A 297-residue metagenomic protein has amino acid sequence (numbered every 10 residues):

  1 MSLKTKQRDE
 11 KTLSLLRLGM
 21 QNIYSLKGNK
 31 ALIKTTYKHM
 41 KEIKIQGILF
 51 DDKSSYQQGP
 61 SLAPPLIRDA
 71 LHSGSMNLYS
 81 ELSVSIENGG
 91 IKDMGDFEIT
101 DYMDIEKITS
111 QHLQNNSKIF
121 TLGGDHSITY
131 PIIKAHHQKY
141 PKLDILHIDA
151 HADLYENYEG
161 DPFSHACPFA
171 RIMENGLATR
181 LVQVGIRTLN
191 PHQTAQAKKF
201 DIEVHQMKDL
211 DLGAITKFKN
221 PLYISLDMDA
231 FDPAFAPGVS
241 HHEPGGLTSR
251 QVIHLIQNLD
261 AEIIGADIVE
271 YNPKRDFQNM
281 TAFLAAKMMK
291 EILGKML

Functional and structural regions predicted by a protein language model:
L15-L18, G28: Compositionally biased, low-complexity intrinsically disordered regions
N22-L297: Conserved alpha-helical scaffold segments that buttress catalytic/binding sites
